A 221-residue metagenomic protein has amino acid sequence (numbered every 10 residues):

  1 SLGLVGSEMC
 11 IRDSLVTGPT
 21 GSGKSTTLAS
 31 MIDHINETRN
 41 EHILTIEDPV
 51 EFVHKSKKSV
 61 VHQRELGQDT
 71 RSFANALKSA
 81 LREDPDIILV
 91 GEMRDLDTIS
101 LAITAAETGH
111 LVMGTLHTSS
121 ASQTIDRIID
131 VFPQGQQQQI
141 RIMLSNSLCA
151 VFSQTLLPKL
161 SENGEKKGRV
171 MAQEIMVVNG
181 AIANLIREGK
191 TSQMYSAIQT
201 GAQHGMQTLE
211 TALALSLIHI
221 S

Functional and structural regions predicted by a protein language model:
S1, S7-E8, R12-L217, S221: Short, flexible helix-loop junctions that flank or precede catalytic/ligand sites
